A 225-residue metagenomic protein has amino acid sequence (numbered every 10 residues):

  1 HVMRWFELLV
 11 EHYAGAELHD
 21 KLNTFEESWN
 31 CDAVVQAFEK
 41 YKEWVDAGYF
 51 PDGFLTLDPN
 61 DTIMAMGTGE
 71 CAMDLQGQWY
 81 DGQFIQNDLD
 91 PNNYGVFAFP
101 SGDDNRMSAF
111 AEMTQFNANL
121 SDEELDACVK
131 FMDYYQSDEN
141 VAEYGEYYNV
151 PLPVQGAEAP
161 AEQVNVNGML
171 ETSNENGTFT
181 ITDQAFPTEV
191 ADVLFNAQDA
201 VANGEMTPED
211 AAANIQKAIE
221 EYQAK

Functional and structural regions predicted by a protein language model:
H1-E26, C71: Extracytoplasmic/periplasmic solute-binding protein
V2-W5, D61-A65, D81-N87, E220: Pocket-flanking alpha-helical
N23-F54: Glycine-centered hinge/linker elements that transmit conformational signals in sensory and ligand-binding systems
A47, Q86-Y148: Extracytoplasmic/periplasmic substrate-recognition and gating elements
G53-G67: Short helix-initiation/N-cap motifs at beta->coil->alpha
P59, Q76-D81, E112: Beta->alpha turn/N-cap motifs
T68-Q76, N92: Alpha-to-beta junction loops
Y94-F97, G145-N196, A200, K225: Long, aromatic- and glycine/proline-rich binding clefts that accommodate carbohydrate-like moieties
